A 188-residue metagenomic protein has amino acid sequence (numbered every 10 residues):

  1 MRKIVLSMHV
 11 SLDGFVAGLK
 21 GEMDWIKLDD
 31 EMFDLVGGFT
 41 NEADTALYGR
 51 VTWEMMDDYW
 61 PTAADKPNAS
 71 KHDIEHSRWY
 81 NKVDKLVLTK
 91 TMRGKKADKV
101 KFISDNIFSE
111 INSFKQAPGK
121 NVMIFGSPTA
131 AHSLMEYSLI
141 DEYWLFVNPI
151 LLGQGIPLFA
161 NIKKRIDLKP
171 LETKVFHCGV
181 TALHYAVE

Functional and structural regions predicted by a protein language model:
M1-E188: Enzymes that bind and transform nitrogen-containing heteroaromatic metabolites
